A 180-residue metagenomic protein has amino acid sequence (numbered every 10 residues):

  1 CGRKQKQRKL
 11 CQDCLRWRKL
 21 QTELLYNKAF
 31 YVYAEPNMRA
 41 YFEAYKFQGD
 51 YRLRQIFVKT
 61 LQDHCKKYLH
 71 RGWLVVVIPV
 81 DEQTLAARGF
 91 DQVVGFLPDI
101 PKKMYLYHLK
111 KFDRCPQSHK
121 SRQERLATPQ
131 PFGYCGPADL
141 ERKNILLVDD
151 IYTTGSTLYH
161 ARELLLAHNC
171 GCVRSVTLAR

Functional and structural regions predicted by a protein language model:
C1-R180: Glycine-rich phosphate/pyrophosphate-handling loop used in enzymes and phosphotransfer proteins
